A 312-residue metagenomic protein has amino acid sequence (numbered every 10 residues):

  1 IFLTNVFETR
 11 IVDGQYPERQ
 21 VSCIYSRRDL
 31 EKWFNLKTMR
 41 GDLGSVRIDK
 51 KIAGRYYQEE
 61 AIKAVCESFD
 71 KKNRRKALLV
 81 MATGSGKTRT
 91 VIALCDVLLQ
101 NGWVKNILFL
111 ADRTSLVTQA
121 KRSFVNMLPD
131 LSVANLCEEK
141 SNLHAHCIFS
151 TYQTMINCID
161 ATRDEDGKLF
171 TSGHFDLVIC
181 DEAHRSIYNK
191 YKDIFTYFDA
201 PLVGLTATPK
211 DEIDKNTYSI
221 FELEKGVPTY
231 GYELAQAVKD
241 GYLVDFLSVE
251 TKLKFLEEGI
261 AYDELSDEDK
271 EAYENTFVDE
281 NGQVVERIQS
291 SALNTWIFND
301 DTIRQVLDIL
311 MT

Functional and structural regions predicted by a protein language model:
I1-N106, S115, Q119-D130, H144-C147 (+5 more regions): ATP-dependent helicase/translocase motor core
N5-V6, S150-T154, E182, L205-P209: A short beta-strand-to-loop transition that corresponds to the Sensor-1 phosphate-sensing loop of AAA+ P-loop ATPases
L94, Q119-M127, T151, H174 (+5 more regions): Alpha-helical scaffold elements adjacent to nucleotide-binding pockets in ATP/GTP-utilizing enzyme cores
W103-K105, L131, H174-F175, F198-P201 (+3 more regions): Short glycine-/polar-rich loops that comprise or flank the Walker A/P-loop and associated switch/sensor motifs
L116, T154, E182-S186, D193 (+1 more regions): Residues immediately C-terminal
E139-C147, Q153-G173, K192: Conserved helix/coil segment N-terminal to the catalytic DExD/H
D166-G204: SF2 helicase catalytic motif II
K215-T312: Interdomain helical connector at the RecA1-RecA2 junction of SF1/SF2 helicase-like NTPases
